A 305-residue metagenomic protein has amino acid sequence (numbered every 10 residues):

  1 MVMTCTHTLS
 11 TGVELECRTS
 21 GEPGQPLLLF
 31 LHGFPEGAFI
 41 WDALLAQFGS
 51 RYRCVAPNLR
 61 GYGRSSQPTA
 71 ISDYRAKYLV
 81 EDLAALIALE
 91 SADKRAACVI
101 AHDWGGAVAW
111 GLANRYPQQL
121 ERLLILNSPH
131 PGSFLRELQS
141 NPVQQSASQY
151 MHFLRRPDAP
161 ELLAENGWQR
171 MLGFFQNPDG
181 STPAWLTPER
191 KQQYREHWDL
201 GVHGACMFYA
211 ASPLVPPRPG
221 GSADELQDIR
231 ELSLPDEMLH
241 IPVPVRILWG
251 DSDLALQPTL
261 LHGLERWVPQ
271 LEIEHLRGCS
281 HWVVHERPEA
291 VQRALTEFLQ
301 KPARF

Functional and structural regions predicted by a protein language model:
M1-L28, G49-R53, I87, S91 (+2 more regions): Alpha/beta-hydrolase fold catalytic core
V2, V13-L15, V55, Y62-I100 (+3 more regions): Flexible "cap/lid" subdomain of the alpha/beta-hydrolase fold that forms the substrate-access gate
T19-S66: Conserved HGGG/HGGXW glycine-rich cap/lid loop of the alpha/beta-hydrolase fold
G33, R75, E286-R287: Active-site helix-initiating loop/hinge in glycosyltransferases
F34, P129, Q270, W282: Active-site pre-Tyr helix/loop in NAD(P)-dependent dehydrogenases
P35, G105, V284: Short active-site segment of divalent metal-dependent hydrolases/proteases that encodes the spacing between
G37-A38, A107, C279-S280: A short, glycine- and basic residue-enriched loop/turn that sits immediately adjacent to a domain's principal
C279-P288, Q292: Catalytic histidine-centered segment of alpha/beta-hydrolase-like enzymes
